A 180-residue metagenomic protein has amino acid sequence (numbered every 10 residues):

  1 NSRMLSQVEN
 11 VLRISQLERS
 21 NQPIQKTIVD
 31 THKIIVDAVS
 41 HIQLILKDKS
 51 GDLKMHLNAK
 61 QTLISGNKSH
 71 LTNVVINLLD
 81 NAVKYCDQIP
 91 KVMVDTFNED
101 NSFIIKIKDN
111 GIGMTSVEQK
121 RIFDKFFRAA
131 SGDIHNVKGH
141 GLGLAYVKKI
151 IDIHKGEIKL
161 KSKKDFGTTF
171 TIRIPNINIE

Functional and structural regions predicted by a protein language model:
R3-I14: Coiled-coil phosphoacceptor/dimerization helix of two-component systems
R19-I24, L63-G66: Conserved micro-motifs of the catalytic ATP-binding
I45-M55: Short conserved segments within the C-terminal catalytic ATPase subdomain
A82-V83: Short helix-loop "hinge" at the ATP-lid/N-box region of the Bergerat-fold HATPase_c
I89-N101: Short beta-strand/loop element within the Bergerat-fold HATPase_c
M114-F126: Short conserved segment of the HATPase_c
